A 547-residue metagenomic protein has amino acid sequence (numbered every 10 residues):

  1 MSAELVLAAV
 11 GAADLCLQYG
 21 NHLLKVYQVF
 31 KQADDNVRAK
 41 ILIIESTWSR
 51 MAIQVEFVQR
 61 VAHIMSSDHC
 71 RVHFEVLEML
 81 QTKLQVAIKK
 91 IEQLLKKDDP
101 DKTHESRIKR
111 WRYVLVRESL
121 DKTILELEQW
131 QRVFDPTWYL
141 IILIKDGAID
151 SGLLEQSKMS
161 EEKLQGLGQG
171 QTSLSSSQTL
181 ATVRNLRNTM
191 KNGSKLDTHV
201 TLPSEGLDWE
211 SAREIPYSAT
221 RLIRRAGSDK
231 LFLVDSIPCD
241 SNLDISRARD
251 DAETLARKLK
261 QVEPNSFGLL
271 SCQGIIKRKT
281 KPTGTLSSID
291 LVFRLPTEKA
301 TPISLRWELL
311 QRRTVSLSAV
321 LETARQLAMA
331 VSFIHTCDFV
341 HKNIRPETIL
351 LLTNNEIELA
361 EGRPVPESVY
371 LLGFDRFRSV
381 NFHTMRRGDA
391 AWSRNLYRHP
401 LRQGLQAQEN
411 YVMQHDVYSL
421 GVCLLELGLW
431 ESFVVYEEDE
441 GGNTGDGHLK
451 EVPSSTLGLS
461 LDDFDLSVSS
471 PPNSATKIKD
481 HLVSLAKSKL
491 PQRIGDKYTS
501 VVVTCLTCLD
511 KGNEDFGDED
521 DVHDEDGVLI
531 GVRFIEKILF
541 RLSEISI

Functional and structural regions predicted by a protein language model:
M1-V76, N473, V483-S484: N-terminal amphipathic alpha-helical segments
T82, K89, K96-G274, T280 (+4 more regions): Regulatory helix-to-disordered linker/tail regions at the edges of structured cores
L270-A319, N381-H383, R387, W392: Conserved structural core of kinase catalytic domains
M329-F339: Protein kinase catalytic-loop region centered on the HRD/HxD motif
R345-L401: Activation segment/activation loop of eukaryotic-type protein kinase catalytic domains
G404-Q492: Conserved C-lobe activation region of Hanks-type protein kinase-like domains
R493-C505: Conserved C-terminal C-lobe helix
